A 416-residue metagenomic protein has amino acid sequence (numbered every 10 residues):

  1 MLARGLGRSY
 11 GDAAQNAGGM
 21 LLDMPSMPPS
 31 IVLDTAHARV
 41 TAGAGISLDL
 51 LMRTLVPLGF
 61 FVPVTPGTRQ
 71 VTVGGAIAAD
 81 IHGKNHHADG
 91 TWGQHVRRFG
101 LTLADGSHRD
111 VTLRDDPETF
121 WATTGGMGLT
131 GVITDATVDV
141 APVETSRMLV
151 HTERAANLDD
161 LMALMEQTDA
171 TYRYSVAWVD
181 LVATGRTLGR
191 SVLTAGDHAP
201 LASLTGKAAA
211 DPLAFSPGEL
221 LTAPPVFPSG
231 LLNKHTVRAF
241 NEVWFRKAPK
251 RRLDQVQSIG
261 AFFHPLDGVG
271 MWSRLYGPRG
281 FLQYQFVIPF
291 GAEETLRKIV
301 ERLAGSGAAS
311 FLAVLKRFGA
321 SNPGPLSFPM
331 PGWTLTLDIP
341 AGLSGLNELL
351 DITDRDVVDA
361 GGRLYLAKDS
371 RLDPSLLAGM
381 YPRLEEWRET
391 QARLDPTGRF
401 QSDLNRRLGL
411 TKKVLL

Functional and structural regions predicted by a protein language model:
M1-L416: Noncatalytic alpha-helical scaffold of FAD-dependent oxidoreductases
